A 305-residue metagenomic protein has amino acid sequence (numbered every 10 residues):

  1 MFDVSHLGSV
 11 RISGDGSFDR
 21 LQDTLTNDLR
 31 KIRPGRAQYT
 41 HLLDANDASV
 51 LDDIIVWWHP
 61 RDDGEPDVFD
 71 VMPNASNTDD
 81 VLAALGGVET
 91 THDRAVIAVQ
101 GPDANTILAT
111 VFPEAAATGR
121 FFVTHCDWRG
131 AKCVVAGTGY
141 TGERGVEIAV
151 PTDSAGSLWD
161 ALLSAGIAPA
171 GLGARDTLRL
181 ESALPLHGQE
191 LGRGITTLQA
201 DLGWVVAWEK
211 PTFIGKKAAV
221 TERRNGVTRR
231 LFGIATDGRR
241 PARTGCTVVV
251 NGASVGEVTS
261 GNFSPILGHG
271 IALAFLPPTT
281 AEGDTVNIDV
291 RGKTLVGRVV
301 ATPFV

Functional and structural regions predicted by a protein language model:
M1-F2, L51-G64, G86-T90, A131-T141 (+2 more regions): Short, flexible, solvent-exposed loop/turn segments with mixed acidic/basic and small polar residues
M1-L43, S49, G173: Acidic, proline/glycine-enriched N-terminal capping motif
F2-T24, H92-A109, G226-T236: Short glycine-/aliphatic-rich beta-strand segments at the starts of folded cytosolic domains
D15, N74-D79, P102-A104, V150-A155 (+1 more regions): Helix N-cap motif at beta-to-alpha junctions
K31-A83: Well-ordered mid-protein domain cores that form the structural environment of catalytic cofactors
N46, I195-V305: Glycine-rich, small/acidic residue-mixed loop/short-helix segments
D67-V71, R144-I148, H269-L276: A generic structural motif
G87-V227: Glycine-rich, acidic
